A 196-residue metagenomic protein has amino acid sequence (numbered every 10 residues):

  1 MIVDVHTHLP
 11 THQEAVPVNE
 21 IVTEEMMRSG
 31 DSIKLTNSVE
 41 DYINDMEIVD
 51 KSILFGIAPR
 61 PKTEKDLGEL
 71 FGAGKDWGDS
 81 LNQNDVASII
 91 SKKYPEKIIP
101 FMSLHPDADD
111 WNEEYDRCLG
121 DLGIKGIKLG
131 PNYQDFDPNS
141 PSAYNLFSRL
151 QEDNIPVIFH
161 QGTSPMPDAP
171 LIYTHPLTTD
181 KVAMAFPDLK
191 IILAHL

Functional and structural regions predicted by a protein language model:
M1-N145, R149, D153: Mid-domain alpha/beta scaffold segments of enzyme catalytic cores
V18-V22, K125-G126, F136-L196: Catalytic pocket-lining loop regions of alpha/beta-barrel enzymes, especially the amidohydrolase/enolase/GH5 lineages
